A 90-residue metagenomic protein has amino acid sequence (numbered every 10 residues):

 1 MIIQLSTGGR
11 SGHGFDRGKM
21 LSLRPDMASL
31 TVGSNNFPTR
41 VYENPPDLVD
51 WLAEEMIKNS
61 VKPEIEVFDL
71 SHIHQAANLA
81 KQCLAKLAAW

Functional and structural regions predicted by a protein language model:
M1-L5, W51-K58: Alpha-helix-loop-beta-strand connector modules within alpha/beta enzyme cores
M1-Y42: Active-site beta->alpha loop and helix N-cap motifs at the rims of alpha/beta catalytic domains
I2-Q4, D26-S29, S60-E64, A88-W90: Structural preference for beta-strand elements that scaffold enzyme active sites
G12-F15, F37-A53, L70-Q75, K81: Active-site-adjacent beta->alpha loops and helix N-cap segments on the catalytic face of soluble alpha/beta enzymes
R17-D26, E54-E55, A80-K86: Acidic (Asp/Glu)-rich catalytic clusters
V32, I65-D69: Short, structured patches in soluble enzyme cores that scaffold and shape functional sites
T39, P63-E66: Short, flexible active-site loop motifs that bind/organize anionic cofactors or intermediates
I73, A85-W90: Hydrophobic protein-protein interaction segments
